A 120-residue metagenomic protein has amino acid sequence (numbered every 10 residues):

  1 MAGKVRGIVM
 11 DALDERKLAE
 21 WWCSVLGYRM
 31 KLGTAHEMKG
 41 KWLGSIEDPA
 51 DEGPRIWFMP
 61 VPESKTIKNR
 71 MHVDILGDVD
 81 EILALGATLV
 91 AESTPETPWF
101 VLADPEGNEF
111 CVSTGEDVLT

Functional and structural regions predicted by a protein language model:
M1-T34, S45-S93, A103-T120: Glyoxalase I/VOC metalloenzyme domain signal
W42: Active-site segment of metal-dependent pyrophosphate-handling enzymes, primarily the Nudix hydrolase catalytic core
P95-T97: Short, small/polar residue-rich loop motifs at catalytic or cofactor-binding pockets
